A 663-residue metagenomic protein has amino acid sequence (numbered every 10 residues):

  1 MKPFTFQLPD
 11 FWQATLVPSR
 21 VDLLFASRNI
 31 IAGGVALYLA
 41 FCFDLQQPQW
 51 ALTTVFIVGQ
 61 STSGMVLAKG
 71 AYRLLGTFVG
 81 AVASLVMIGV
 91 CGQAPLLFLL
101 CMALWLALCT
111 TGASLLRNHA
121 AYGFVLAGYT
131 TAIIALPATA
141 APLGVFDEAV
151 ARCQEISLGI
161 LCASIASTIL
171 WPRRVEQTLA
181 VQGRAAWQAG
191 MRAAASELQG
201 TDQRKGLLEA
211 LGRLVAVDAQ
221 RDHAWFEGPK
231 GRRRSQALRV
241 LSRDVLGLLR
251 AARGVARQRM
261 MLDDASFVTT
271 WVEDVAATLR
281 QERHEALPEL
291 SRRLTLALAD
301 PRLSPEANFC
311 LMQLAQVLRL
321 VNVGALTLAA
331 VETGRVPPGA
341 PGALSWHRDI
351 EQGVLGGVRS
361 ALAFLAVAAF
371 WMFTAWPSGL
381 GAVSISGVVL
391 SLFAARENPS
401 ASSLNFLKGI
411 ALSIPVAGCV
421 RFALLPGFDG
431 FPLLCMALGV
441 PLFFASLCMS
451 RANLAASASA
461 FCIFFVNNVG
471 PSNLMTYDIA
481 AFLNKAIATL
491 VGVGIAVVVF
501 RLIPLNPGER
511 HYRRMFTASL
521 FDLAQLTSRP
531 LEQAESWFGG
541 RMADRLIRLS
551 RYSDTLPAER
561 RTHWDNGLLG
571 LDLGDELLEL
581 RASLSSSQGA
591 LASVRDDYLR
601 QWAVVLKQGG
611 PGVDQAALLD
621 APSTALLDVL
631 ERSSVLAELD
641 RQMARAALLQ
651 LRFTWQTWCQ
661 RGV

Functional and structural regions predicted by a protein language model:
M1-R233, V323-L326, G334, P338-N566 (+1 more regions): A transmembrane helix-and-boundary motif of multi-pass membrane transporters/channels
Q182-G200, L238-A340, E576-V663: Soluble C-terminal extramembrane regulatory/interaction domains of multi-pass membrane proteins
R529-G610: C-terminal accessory regions
